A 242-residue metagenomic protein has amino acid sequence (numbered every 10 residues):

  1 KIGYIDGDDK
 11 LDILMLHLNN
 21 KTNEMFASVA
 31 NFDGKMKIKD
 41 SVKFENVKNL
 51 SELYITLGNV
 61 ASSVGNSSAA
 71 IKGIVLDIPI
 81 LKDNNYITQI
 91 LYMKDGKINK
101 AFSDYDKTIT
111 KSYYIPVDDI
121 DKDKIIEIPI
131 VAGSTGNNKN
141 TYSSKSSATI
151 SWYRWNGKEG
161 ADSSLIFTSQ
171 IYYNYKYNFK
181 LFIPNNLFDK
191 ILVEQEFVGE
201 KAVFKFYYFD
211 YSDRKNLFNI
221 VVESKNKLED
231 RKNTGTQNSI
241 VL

Functional and structural regions predicted by a protein language model:
K1, I38-N46, K100-Y105, D162-Q170: Beta-propeller fold detector
K1-I5, L50-S67, S112-K122: Beta-propeller blade termini
G7-L16, G65-I78, I120-A132: Acidic/hydrophobic-patterned starts of short beta strands in beta-sheet-rich repeat architectures
K21-A30, K82-D95, T135-N156: Structural motif
K100-D118: Conserved blade-ending motifs and adjacent loop-strand segments that build the rim/top face of beta-propeller domains
F167-P184: Short aromatic-glycine motifs in intrinsically disordered, low-complexity regions
P184-T234: Secretory pathway targeting signatures of secreted, lumenal, and periplasmic proteins
T236-L242: A short, solvent-exposed beta-edge/loop patch
